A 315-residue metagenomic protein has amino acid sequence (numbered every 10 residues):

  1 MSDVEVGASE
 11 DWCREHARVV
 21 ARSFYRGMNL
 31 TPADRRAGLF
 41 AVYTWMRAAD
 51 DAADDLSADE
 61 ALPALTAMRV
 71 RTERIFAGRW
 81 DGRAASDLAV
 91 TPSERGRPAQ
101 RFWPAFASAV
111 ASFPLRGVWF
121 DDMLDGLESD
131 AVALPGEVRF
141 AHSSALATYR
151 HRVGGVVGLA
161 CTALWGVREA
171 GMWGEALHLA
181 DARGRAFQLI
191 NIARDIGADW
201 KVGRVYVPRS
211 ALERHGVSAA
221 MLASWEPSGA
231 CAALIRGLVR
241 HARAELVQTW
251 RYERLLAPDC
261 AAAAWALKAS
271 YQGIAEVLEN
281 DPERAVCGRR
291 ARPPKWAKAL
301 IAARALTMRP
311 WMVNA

Functional and structural regions predicted by a protein language model:
M1-F187, A193, G197-A315: Catalytic cores of Mg2+-dependent Asp-rich isoprenoid enzymes
